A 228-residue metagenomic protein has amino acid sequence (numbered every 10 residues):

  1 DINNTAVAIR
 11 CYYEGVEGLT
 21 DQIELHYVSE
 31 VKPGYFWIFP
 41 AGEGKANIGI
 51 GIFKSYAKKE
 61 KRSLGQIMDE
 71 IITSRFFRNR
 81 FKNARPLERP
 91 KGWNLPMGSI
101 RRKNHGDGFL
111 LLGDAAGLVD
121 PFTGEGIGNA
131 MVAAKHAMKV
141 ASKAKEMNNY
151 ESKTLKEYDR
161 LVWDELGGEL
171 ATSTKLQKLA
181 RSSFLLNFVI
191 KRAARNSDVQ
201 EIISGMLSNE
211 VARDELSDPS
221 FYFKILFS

Functional and structural regions predicted by a protein language model:
D1-N83, P96, R101: Predominantly flavin-linked oxidoreductase catalytic cores and closely associated redox partners
I2, A6, A57-G65, G98 (+9 more regions): Generic structural signal for well-ordered, non-membrane alpha-helical segments in soluble metabolic enzymes
G18, E30, F36, I100-R102 (+5 more regions): Short capping/connector residues at structural and topological boundaries
A46-I48, G113, G168: Short acidic (Asp/Glu) and glycine-rich catalytic loops that position anionic groups and cofactors
K58-V140, E146: FAD/FMN-dependent oxidoreductases across multiple families
S142-S228: C-terminal helical "tail/cap" subdomain of flavin- and related membrane-associated enzymes
